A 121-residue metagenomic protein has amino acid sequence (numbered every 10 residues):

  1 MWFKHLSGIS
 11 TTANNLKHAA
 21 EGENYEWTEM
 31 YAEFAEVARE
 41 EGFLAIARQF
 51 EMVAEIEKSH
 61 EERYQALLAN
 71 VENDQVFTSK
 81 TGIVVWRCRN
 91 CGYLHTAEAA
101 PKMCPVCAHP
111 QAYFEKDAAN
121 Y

Functional and structural regions predicted by a protein language model:
M1-Y121: Non-heme di-metal
